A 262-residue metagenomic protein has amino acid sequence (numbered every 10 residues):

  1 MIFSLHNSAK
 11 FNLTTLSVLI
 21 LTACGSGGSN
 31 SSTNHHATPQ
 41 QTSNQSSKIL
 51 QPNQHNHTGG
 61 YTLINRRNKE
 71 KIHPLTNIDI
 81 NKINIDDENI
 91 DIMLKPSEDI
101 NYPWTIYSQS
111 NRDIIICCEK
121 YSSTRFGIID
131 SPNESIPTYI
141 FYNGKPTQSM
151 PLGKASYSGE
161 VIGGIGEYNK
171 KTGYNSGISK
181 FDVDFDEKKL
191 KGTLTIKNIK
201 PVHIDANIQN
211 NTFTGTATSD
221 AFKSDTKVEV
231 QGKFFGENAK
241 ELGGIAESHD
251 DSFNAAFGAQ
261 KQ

Functional and structural regions predicted by a protein language model:
I2, G25-Q262: Mature soluble binding/inhibitory domains
I2-L13: Bacterial N-terminal signal peptides that target proteins for export
L21-A23: C-terminal motif of bacterial Sec signal peptides marking the signal peptidase cleavage site
